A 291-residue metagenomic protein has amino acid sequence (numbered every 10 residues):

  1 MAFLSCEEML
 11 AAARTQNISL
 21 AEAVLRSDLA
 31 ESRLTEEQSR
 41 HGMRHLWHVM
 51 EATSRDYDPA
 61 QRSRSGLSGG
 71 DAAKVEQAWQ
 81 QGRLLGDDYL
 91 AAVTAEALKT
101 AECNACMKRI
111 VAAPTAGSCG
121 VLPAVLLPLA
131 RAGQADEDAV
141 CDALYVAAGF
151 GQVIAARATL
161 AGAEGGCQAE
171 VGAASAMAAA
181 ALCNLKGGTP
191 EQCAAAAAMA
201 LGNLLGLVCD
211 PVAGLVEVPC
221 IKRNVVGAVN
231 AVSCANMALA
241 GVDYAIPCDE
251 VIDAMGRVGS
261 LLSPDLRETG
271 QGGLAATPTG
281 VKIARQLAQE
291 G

Functional and structural regions predicted by a protein language model:
M1-K108, A132, G241, C248-G291: Generic N-terminal targeting/processing segments that precede catalytic cores or assembly contacts
L85, P114-C119, R131, A135-D136 (+1 more regions): Glycine- and small hydrophobic-enriched segments that form the cores of compact globular domains
D87-N104, A139-A158, N203-P211, I246 (+1 more regions): Acidic-glycine-rich active-site phosphate/pyrophosphate-binding loop
M107-I110, L160-G166, V218: Active-site-adjacent structural elements in folded domains
M107-V125, A169-A174: Conserved phosphate/anionic-ligand binding catalytic regions in large, soluble enzymes, centered on
S118, A163-A180, G202-V208, V225-V232: Active-site-proximal catalytic alpha-helix in oxidoreductases
P123-Q134, A179-G187: Alpha-helical support elements that line or immediately flank enzyme active sites and cofactor-binding pockets
N184-G291: Functionally critical mobile loop/hinge segments
